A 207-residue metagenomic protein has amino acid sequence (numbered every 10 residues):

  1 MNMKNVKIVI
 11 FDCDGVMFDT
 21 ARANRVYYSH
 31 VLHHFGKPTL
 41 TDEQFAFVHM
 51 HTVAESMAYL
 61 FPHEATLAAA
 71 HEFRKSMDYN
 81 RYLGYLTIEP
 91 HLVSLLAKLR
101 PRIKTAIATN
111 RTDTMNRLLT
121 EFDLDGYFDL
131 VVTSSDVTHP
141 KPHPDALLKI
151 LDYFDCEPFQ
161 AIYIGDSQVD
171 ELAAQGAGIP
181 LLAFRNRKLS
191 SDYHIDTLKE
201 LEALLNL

Functional and structural regions predicted by a protein language model:
M1-K7, A97, T112, R117-L207: Asp-based, Mg2+/Mn2+-dependent phosphohydrolase catalytic module
N2-S94, P101: N-terminal helical cap/lid subdomain that shapes the substrate entry/recognition surface in HAD-like hydrolases
F11, T105, A161: Short glycine- and Lys/Arg-enriched binding-loop motifs that mark or flank ligand-binding interfaces
G15, D19, F61, T109-N110 (+2 more regions): Conserved residues at beta->alpha junctions
G36, F61, R102-I103, D123 (+2 more regions): Glycine-centered loop/turn motif at secondary-structure junctions
R74, L92-T120: Substrate-recognition element of Asp-dependent hydrolases with the DxDx(T/V) motif
